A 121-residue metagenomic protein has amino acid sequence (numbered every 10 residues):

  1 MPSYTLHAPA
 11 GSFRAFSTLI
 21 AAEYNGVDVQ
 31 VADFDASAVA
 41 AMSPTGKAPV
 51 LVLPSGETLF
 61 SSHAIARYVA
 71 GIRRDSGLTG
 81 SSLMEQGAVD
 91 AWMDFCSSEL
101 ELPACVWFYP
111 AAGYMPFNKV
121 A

Functional and structural regions predicted by a protein language model:
M1-V120: GST-like domain detector, emphasizing the conserved glutathione-binding G-site in the N-terminal thioredoxin-like
